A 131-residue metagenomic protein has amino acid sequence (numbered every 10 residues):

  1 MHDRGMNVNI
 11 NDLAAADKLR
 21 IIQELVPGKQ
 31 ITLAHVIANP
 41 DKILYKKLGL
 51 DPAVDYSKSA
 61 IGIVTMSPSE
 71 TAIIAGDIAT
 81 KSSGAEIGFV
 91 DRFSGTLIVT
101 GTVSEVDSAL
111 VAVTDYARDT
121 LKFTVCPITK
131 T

Functional and structural regions predicted by a protein language model:
H2-F93, T100-T131: Positively charged, small/polar-rich N-terminal and surface patches that mediate targeting and assembly and bind
